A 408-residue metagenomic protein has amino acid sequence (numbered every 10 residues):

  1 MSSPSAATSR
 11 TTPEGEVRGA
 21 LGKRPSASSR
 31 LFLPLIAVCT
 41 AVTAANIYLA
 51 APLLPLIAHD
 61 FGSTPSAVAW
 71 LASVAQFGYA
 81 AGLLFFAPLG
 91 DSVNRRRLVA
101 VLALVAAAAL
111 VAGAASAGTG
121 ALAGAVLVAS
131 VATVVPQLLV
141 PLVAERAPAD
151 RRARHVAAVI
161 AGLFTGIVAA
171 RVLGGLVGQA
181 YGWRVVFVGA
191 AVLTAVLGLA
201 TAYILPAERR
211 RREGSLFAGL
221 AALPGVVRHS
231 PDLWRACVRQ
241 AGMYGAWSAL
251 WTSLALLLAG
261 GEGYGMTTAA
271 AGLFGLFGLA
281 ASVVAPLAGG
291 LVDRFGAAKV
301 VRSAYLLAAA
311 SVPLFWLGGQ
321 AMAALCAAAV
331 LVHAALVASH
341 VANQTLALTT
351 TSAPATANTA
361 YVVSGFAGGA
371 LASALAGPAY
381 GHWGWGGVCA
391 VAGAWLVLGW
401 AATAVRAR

Functional and structural regions predicted by a protein language model:
G19-S26, L205-V238: Juxtamembrane intracellular "pre-TM" segments in multi-pass secondary transporters
A81-T119: Conserved MFS/SLC helix-loop-helix module at the cytosolic interface between two early adjacent transmembrane helices
G82-N94, V284-A297, Y380: Helix-to-loop junctions at the C-terminal end of transmembrane segments in multipass secondary transporters
G118-A121, R151, A157-L205: Helix-loop-helix hairpin linking two adjacent transmembrane segments in secondary transporters
A125-L163: Cytoplasmic helix-loop-helix junction between adjacent transmembrane helices in 12-TM secondary transporters
V134-A147, V337-T351: Intracellular juxtamembrane helix-capping segments at the cytosolic ends of symmetry-related transmembrane helices
A298-N343: C-terminal transmembrane helical hairpin of 12-TM major facilitator-type secondary transporters
L346-W385, V391-A392: A late C-terminal transmembrane helix in Major Facilitator Superfamily
